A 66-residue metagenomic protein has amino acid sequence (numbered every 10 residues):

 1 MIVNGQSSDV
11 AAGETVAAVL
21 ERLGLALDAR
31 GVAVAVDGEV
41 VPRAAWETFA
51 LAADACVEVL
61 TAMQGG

Functional and structural regions predicted by a protein language model:
M1-G65: Ubiquitin-like/PB1-type beta-grasp interaction modules and other compact soluble beta-rich domains
